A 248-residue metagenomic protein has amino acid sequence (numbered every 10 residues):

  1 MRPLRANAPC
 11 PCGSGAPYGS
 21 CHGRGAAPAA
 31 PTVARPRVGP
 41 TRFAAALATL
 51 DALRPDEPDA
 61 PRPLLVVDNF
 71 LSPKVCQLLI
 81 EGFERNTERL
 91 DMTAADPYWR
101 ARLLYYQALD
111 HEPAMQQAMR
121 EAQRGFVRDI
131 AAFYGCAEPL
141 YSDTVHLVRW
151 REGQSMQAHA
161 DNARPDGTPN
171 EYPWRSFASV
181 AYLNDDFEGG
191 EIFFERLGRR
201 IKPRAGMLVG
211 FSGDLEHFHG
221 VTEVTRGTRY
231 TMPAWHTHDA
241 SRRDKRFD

Functional and structural regions predicted by a protein language model:
M1-A16: Short Cys/His-rich zinc-binding micro-motifs
R2, A27-L208, E216-D248: Fe(II)/2-oxoglutarate oxygenase catalytic core
A16-Y18, A27: Secreted/processed peptides and extracellular or luminal domains of membrane proteins
P17, D214-H217: A generic "binding-loop/recognition-motif" signal
S20-H22: Cysteine-centered loop/knuckle micro-motif
